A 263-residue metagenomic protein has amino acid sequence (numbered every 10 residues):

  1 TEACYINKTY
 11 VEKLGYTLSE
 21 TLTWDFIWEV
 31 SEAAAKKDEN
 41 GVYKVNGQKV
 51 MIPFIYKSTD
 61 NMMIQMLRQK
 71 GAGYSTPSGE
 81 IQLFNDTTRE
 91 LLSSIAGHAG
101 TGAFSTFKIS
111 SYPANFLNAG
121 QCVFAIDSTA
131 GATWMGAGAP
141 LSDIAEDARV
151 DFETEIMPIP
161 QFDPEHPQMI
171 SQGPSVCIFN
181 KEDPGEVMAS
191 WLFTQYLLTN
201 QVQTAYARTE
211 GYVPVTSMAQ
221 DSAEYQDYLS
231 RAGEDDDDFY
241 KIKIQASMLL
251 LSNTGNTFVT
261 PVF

Functional and structural regions predicted by a protein language model:
T1-Y10, I52, E155-M169, N253-P261: A structural signal for short loop-to-beta-strand junctions that line the ligand-binding cleft of periplasmic/secreted
E2, D25-I81, R89: Extracytoplasmic/periplasmic solute-binding protein
Y10, W28-A33, S111-A125: Short helices/loops that flank or line small-molecule/ion binding pockets
E12, S93, G97-T101, D143-S217: Extracytoplasmic/periplasmic substrate-recognition and gating elements
E20, K44-N46, A72-E90, D143-A148 (+4 more regions): Short, solvent-exposed loop/beta-turn-alpha elements that line the ligand-binding surface or hinge of extracytoplasmic
W28-A33, P77-S110, T154, I159: Glycine-centered hinge/linker elements that transmit conformational signals in sensory and ligand-binding systems
V123-S128, W134-M135: Paired acidic/hydrophobic, glycine-rich loop segments that form the ligand-binding mouth/hinge of periplasmic-binding
E234-F263: C-terminal capping/gating helix-and-loop segments adjacent to ligand/active sites or protein-protein/ligand interfaces
